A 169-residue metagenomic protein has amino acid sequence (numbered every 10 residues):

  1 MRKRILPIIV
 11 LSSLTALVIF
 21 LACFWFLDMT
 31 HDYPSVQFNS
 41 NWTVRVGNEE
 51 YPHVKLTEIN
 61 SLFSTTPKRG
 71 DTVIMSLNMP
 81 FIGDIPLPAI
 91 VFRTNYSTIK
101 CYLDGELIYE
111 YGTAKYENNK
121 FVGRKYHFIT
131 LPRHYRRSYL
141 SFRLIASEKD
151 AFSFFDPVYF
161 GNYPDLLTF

Functional and structural regions predicted by a protein language model:
R2-D84: Extended carbohydrate-recognition surfaces in non-catalytic/accessory domains of CAZymes and lectin-like proteins
L21, R124, T130-F169: An acidic-aromatic loop/edge-strand motif
S40-N48, S97-L107, V158: Extended low-complexity, serine/threonine- and proline-enriched intrinsically disordered segments
E50-K55, E106-K125: Solvent-exposed beta-strand/loop surfaces of large extracellular or lumenal domains
P67-V73, I82-D84, R93-N95, F121 (+1 more regions): Solvent-exposed loop and beta-edge segments used for protein-protein assembly and interaction
G70-N78, L87-A89, Y126-F128, R137-Y139: Intrinsic-disorder/low-complexity, polar/charged segments enriched in Ser/Thr/Lys/Arg/Asp/Glu/Gln
M79-F81, L107, L144: Hydrophobic beta-strand positions in extracellular immunoglobulin-like domains
G83-L103, L140-F142: Aromatic-lined ligand-binding clefts that engage carbohydrates, nucleic acids, or primary amines
